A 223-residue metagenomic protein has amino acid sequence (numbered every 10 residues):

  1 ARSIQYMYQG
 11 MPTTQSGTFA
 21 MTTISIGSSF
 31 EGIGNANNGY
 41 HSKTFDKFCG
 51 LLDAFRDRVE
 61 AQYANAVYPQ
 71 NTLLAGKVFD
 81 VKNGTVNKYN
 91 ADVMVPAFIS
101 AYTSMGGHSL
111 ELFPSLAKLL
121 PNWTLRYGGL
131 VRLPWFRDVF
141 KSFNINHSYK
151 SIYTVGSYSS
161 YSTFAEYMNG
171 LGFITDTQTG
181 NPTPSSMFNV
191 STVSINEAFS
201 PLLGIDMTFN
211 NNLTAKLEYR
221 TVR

Functional and structural regions predicted by a protein language model:
A1-R223: Exposed, low-structure sequence patches enriched in small/polar residues
